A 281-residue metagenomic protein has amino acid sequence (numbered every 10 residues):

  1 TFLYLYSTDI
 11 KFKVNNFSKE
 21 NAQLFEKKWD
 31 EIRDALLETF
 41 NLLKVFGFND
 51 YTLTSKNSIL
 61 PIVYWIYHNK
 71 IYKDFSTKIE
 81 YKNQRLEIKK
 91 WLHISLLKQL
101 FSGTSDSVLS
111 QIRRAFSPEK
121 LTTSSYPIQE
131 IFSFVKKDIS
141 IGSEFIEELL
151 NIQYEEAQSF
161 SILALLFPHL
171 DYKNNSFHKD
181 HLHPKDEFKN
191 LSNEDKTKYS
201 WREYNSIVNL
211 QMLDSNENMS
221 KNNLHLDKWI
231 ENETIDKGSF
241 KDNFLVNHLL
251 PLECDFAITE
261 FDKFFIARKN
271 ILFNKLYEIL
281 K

Functional and structural regions predicted by a protein language model:
T1-K137: A cross-family structural signal marking well-folded subdomains
L53-T54, Q158, L170-Y172, F177 (+2 more regions): A structural signal for short secondary-structure junctions
L60, L86, K90, F177-D180 (+4 more regions): Feature representing long, continuous alpha-helical segments
H93-L182, E187, L191: Intrinsically disordered, low-complexity N-proximal targeting/linker segments that flank membranes
K173, T197-S200, N274, E278-K281: Extended, charge-rich low-complexity regions and/or helical-solenoid scaffolds
F177, K189-M219: Short beta-strand-alpha-helix junction that forms the catalytic/metal-binding core of metal-dependent nuclease domains
E203-Y204, K221-V246: Polybasic, low-complexity binding patches
K241-K281: C-terminal, well-folded lobe of enzymatic/effector domains
